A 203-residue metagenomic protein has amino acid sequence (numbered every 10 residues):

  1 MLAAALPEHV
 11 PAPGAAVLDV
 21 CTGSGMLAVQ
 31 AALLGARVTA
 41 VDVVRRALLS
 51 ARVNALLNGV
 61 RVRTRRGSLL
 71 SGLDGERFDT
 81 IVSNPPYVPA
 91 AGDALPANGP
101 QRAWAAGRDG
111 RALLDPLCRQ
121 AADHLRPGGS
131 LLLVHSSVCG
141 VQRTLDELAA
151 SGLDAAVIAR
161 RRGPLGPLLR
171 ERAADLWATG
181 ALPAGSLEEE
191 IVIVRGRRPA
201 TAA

Functional and structural regions predicted by a protein language model:
M1-P96, L113-P116: Conserved SAM/SAH cofactor-binding pocket of Class I
N84-A94, S186-E189, G196-T201: Short, compositionally biased "basic patch" segments
Y87-V88, S136-G140, R162: Short "lid" loop at the C-terminus of a central beta-strand within the Rossmann-like core of SAM-dependent
A91-P96, C139-D146: Conserved class I S-adenosyl-L-methionine
N98-R126: Glycine-rich S-adenosyl-L-methionine
D109, L113, G140, E188: Soluble or luminal CAZymes and related metallo-dependent hydrolases
G129-V134: Conserved beta-strand signature within the Rossmann-like core of class I S-adenosyl-L-methionine
V141, L145, S151-P199: Class I S-adenosyl-L-methionine
